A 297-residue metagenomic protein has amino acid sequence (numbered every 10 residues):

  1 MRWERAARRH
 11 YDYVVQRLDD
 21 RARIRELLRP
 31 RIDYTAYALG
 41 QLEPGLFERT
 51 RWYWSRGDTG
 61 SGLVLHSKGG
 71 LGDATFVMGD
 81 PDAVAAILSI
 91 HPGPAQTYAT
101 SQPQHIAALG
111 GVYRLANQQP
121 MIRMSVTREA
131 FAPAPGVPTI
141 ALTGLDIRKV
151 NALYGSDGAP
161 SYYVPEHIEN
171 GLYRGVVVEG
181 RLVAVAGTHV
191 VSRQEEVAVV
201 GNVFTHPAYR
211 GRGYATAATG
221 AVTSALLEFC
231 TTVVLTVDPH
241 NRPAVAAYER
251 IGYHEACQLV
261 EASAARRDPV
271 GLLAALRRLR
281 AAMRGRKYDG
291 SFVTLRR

Functional and structural regions predicted by a protein language model:
M1-A36, R123, T127-P160, A275-R297: Short amphipathic alpha-helix that is part of the acyltransferase structural core
M1-A6, G57-S61, S67-G136: Acyl-donor-binding surface of acyltransferase catalytic domains
W3-Q16, E26-I90, A186-G201: Conserved donor-binding loop and adjoining core beta-sheet/short helix segment in diverse acyl/aminoacyl transferases
P81-I90, T205, G211-L227, V245-R250: Conserved acetyl-CoA-binding loop-helix of GNAT-fold acetyltransferases
T100-H105, V234-V245, E261-L272: Conserved beta-strand-loop-alpha-helix junction that forms the acyl-donor binding cleft
P103-N117, T216, P239-C257: Conserved active-site alpha-helix within GNAT-family acetyltransferase domains
L115-T127, H254-G271, R277: Conserved catalytic-core motifs of GNAT/GCN5-like acyltransferases
Y162-V203: A conserved beta-strand-loop-helix scaffold within acyl/acetyltransferase catalytic domains
